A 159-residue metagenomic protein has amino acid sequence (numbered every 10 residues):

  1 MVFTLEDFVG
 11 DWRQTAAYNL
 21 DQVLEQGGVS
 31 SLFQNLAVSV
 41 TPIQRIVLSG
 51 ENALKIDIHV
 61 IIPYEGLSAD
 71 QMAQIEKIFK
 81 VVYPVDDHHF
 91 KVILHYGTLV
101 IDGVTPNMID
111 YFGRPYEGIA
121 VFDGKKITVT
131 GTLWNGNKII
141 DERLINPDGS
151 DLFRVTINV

Functional and structural regions predicted by a protein language model:
V2-V159: Hydrophobic small-molecule pocket/channel-lining residues, especially in calycin-type beta-barrels
